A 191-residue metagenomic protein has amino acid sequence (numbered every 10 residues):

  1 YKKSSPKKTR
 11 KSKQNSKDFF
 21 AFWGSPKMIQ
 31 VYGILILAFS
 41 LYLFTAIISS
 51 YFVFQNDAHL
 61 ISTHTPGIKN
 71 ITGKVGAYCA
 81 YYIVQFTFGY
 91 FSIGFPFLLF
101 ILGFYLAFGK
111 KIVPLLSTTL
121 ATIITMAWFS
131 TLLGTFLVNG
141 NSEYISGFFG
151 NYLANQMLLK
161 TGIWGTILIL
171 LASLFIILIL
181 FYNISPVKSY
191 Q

Functional and structural regions predicted by a protein language model:
Y1-Q191: Alpha-helical transmembrane segments used as membrane anchors
